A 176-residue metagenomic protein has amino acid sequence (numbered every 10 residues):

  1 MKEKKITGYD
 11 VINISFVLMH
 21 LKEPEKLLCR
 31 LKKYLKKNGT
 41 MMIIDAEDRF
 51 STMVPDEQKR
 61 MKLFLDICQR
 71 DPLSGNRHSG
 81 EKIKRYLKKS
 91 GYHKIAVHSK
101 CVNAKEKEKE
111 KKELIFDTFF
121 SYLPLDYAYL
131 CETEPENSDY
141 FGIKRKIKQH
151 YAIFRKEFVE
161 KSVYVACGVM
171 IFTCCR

Functional and structural regions predicted by a protein language model:
K2-I12: A short acidic, Gly/Pro-enriched loop at the edge of an enzyme's catalytic core that lines a small-molecule cofactor
G8, K37, G91-H93: Short loop/turn motifs at secondary-structure junctions
D10, I14-L18, I44: Residues lining the SAM
K22, K36, R176: Short conserved AdoMet
E25-T40: A short glycine-rich, Lys/Arg-flanked "PGG" loop and its adjoining helix->strand segment in the class I
I43-E113, D117-S121: Conserved catalytic/acceptor-binding region of the Class I
S90-H93, L114, V165-R176: Core SAM-dependent methyltransferase catalytic element
H98-K161: C-terminal helical/coil "lid" or tail adjacent to the Rossmann-like core of SAM-dependent
